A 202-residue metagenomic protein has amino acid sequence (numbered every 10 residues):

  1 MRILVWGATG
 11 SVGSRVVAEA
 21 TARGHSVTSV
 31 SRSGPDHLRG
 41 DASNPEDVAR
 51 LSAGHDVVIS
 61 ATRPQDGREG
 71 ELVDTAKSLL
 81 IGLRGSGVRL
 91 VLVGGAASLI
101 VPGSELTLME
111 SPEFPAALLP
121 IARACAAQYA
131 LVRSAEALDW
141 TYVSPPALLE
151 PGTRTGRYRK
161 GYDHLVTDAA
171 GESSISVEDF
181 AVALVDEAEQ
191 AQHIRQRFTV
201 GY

Functional and structural regions predicted by a protein language model:
I3-R23: N-terminal Rossmann NAD(P)H-binding glycine-rich loop of SDR-like oxidoreductase domains
L4, T28, T141: Conserved beta-strand positions in the Rossmann-like core of class I SAM-dependent methyltransferases
G24-R32: Conserved glycine-rich Rossmann-like NAD(P)H-binding loop of the short-chain dehydrogenase/reductase
S33-S86: NAD(P)H-binding glycine-rich loop region in Rossmannoid oxidoreductase-like domains and their noncatalytic homologs
K77-P120, A130, S134: Conserved Rossmann-fold NAD(P)-dependent oxidoreductase catalytic core, especially the SDR/UDP-sugar
A124, S173-V185, Q196: Substrate-positioning beta->alpha
A130-P151: Conserved beta-loop-beta element that borders a ligand/cofactor-binding pocket
W140, E187-Y202: Core catalytic loop region at the nicotinamide-binding pocket of NAD(P)H-dependent oxidoreductases
